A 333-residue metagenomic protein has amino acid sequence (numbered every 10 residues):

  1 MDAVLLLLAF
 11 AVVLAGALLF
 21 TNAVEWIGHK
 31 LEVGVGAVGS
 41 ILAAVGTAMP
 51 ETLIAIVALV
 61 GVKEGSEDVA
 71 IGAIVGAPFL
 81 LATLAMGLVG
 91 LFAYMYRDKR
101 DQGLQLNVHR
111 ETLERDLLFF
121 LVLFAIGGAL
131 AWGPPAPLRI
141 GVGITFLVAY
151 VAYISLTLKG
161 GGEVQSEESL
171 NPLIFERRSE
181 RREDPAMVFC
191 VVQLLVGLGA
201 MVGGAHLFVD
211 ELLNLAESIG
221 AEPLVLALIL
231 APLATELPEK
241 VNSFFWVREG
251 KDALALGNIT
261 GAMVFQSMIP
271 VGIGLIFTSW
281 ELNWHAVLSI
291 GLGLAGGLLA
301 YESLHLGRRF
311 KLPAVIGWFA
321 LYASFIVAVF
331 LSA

Functional and structural regions predicted by a protein language model:
M1-A333: Hydrophobic alpha-helical segments, chiefly the membrane-spanning helices and signal/signal-anchor peptides
